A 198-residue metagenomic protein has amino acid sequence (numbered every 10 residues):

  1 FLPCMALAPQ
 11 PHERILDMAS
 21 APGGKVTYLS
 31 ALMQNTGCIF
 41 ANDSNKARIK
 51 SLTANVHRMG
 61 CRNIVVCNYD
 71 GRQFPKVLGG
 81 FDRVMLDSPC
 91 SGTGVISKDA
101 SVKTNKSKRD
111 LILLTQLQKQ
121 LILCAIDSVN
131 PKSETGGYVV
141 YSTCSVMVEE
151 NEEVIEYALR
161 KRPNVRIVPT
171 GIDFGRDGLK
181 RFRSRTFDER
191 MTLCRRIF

Functional and structural regions predicted by a protein language model:
F1-F198: S-adenosylmethionine
